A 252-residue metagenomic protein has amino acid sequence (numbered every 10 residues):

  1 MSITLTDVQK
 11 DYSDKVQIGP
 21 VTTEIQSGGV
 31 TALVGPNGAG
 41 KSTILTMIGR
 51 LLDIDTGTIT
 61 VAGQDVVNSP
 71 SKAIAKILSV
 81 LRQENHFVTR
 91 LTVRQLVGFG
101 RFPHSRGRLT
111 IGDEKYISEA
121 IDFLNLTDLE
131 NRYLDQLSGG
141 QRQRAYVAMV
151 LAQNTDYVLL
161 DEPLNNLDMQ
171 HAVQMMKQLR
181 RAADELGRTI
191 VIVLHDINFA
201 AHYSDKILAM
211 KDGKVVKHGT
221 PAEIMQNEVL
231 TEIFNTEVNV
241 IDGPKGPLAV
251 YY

Functional and structural regions predicted by a protein language model:
V34-P36: The feature captures the beta-strand-to-loop junction immediately N-terminal to the Walker
G49: Helix-to-loop junction immediately C-terminal to a conserved catalytic motif
G57-D65, A73-I74: Conserved ABC transporter NBD signature motif
G98, I111-L129, N154, L159: Conserved ABC ATPase "signature" region
Y133-L137, Q141: Conserved ABC ATPase signature
I233-Y252: ABC ATPase nucleotide-binding domains
